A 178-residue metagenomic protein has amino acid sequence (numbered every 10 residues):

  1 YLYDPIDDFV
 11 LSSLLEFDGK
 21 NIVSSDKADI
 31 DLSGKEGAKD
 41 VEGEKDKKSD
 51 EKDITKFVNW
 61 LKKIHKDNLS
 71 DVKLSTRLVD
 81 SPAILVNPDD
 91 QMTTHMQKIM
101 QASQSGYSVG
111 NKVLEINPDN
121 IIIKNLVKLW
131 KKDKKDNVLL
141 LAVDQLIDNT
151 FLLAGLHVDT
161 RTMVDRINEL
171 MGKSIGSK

Functional and structural regions predicted by a protein language model:
Y1-K178: Long, intrinsically disordered, charge-dense linkers/tails
